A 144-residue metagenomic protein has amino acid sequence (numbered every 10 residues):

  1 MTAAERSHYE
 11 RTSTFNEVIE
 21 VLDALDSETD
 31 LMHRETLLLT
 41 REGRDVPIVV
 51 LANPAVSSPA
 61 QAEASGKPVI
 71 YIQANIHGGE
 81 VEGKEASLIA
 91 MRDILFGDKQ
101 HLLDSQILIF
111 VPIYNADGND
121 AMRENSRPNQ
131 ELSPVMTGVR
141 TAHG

Functional and structural regions predicted by a protein language model:
M1-Y9, I72-A74: Acidic/histidine-rich, surface-exposed loop or edge segments in extracytoplasmic proteins
Y9, S57-P59, E80-V81, D120: Short, solvent-exposed loop/turn elements at domain surfaces
Y9-N16, V81-E85: Soluble non-cytosolic domains of exported or imported proteins
T14, G43, N75, F110: Divalent metal-coordination and catalytic microenvironments
E17-I70: Soluble metallo-hydrolase cores and metallopeptidase-like ectodomains found primarily in the secretory/periplasmic
D26-D30, R41-E42, I76-V81, L102-L103: Short, solvent-exposed loop/edge-beta patches enriched in aromatic
L38, A52-A55, A74-G78, P112-Y114: Short, flexible loop/turn elements at secondary-structure junctions
A64-A74, V81-G144: Active-site/substrate-binding loop(s) of hydrolase catalytic cores
